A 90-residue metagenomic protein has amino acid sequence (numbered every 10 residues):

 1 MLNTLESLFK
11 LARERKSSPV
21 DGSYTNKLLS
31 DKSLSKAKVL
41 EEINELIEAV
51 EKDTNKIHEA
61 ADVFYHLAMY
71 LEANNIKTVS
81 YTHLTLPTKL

Functional and structural regions predicted by a protein language model:
M1-E51: Extended low-complexity intrinsically disordered regions
F9-A12, V50, L71, N75 (+1 more regions): Generic low-complexity, intrinsically disordered sequence content enriched in small uncharged/hydrophobic residues
L11, V63, L84: Short acidic/histidine-centered micro-motifs embedded in hydrophobic/aromatic stretches that mark compact functional
V39-I47, D53-N75: An amphipathic alpha-helical micro-motif enriched in hydrophobic residues with embedded/adjacent acidic residues
T82-T88: Conserved small/polar residues in nucleotide/adenosyl-binding loops
